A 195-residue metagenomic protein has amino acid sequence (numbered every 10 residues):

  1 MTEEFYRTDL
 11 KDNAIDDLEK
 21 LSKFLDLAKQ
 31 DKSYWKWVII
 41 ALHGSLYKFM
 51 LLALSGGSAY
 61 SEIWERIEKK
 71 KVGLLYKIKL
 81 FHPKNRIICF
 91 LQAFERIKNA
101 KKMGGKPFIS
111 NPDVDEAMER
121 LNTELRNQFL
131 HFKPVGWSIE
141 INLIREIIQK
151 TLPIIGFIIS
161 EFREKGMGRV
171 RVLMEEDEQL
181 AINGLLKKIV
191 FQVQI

Functional and structural regions predicted by a protein language model:
M1-K32: Short, extreme N-terminal leader segments that mark the start of a protein/domain
T2-F5, E116-A117, P134-I195: Polyanionic, low-complexity intrinsically disordered segments
I15, S22, K32-S58: Short, hydrophobic, well-ordered secondary-structure elements
L21-K29, G56-G57, F129-W137, F162: Secondary-structure edge/capping motif, primarily at the C-terminal ends of alpha-helices and the immediately following
A28-K36, S61, W137-N142: Short, surface-exposed loop/turn segments at secondary-structure junctions
G44, L51-S55, W64, A117-T123 (+2 more regions): Mature extracytoplasmic or organellar-lumen-exposed domains after removal of signal/transit peptides
E62-D115: A broadly used, surface-exposed interaction patch
I109-I139: Histidine-centered, metal-coordinating catalytic motifs and their short helical/loop contexts
